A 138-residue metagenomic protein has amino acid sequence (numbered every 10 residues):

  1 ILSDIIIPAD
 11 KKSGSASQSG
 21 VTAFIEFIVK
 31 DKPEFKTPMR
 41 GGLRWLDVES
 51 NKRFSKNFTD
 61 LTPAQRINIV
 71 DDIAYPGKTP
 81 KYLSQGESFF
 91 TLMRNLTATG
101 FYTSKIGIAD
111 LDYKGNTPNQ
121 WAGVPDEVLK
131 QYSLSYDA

Functional and structural regions predicted by a protein language model:
I1-I6, K12, G20-A138: Mature-region segments of soluble proteins
